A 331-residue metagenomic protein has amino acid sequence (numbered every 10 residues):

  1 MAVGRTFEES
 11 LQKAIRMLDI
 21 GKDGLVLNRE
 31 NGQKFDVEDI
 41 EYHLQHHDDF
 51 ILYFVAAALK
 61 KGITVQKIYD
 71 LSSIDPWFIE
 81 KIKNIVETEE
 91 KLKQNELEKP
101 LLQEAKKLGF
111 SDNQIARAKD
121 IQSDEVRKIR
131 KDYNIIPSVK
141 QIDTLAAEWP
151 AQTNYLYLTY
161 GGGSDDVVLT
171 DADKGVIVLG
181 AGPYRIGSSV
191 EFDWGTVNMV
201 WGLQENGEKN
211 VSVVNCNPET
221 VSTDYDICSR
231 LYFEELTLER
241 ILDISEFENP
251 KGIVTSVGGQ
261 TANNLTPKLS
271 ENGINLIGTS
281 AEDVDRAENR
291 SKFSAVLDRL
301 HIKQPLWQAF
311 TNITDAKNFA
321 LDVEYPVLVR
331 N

Functional and structural regions predicted by a protein language model:
M1-V26: Mobile "lid/hinge" segments at catalytic clefts and subdomain interfaces of large enzymes
A2, L59-K60, Q204: Hydrophobic/aromatic side-chain positions at a characteristic register within alpha-helices of tetratricopeptide repeats
G4, G62, L108-G109: Residues at alpha-helix boundaries and the short loops/turns that link adjacent helices
R5-F7, T64, N312: Alpha-helix N-cap recognition
E8-L11, I79, S294: Hydrophobic face of alpha-helices
D19-E98: Long, charged, helix-rich clamp/arm modules that form nucleic acid-engaging surfaces of large nucleic-acid-processing
D36-Y42, D49, F54, K67 (+4 more regions): N-terminal beta-alpha lobe that positions the nucleotide/phosphoryl donor in ATP/NTP-coupled carboxylate activation
L59, A105-K106: Short helix-to-turn junction characteristic of helix-turn-helix DNA-binding domains, especially the helix
